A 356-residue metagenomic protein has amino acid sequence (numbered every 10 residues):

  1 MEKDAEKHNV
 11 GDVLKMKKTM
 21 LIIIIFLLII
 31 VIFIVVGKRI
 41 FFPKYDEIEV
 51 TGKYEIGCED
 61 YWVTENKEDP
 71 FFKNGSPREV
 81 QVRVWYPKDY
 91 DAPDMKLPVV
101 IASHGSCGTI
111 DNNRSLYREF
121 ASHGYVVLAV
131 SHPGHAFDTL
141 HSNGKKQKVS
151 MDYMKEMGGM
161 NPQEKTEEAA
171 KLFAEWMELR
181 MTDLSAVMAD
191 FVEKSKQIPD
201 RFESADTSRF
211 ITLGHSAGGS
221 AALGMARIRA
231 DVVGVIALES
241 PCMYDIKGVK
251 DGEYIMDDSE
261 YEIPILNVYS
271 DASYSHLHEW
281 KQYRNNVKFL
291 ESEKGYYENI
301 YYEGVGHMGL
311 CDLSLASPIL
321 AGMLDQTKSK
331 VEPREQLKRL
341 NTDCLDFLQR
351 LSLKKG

Functional and structural regions predicted by a protein language model:
L21-V36: Hydrophobic membrane-insertion alpha-helices, especially the h-region of bacterial N-terminal signal peptides
F42-M95: N-terminal cap/lid segment of alpha/beta-hydrolase-fold proteins
D94-G105, R118: Short beta-strand element of the alpha/beta-hydrolase
D111-L140: Short amphipathic alpha-helix adjacent to the substrate-entry channel of hydrolases
N143-S204: Alpha/beta-hydrolase active-site loop
A186-Y254, S259-E260: Primarily recognizes the serine-hydrolase "nucleophile elbow" in alpha/beta-hydrolase and SGNH/GDSL folds
G234-H307: The feature captures the conserved acid-bearing segment of alpha/beta-hydrolase catalytic domains
N286-G356: C-terminal catalytic-base region of ester-bond hydrolases, centering on the histidine of the charge-relay
